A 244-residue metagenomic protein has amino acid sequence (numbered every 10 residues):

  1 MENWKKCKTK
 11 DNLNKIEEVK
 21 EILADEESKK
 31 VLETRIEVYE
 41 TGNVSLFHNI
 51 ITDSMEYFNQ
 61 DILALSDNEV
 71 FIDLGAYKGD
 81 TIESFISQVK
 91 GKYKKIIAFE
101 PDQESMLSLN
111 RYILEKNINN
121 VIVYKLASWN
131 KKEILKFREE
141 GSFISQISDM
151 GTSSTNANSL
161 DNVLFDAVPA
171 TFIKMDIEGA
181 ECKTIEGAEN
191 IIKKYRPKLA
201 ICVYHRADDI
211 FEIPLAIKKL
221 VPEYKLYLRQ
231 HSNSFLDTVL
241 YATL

Functional and structural regions predicted by a protein language model:
M1-L244: Phosphate/nucleotide-binding beta-alpha loop and adjacent structural elements of enzyme active sites
